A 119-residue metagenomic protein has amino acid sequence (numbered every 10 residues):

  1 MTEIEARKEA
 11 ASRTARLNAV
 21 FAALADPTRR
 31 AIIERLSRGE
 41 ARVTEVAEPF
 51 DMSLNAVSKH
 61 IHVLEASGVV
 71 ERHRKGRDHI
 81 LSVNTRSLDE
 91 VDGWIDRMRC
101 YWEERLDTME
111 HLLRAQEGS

Functional and structural regions predicted by a protein language model:
M1-R16, E34, D89-S119: Amphipathic alpha-helical dimerization/coiled-coil segments that flank or bridge DNA-binding/regulatory modules
T2, A15-N55, D78-D89, G93: N-terminal helix-turn-helix DNA-binding core of bacterial DNA-binding proteins
S53, E71-R72, M98: Short secondary-structure boundary/capping segments
I61-H62: Short, hydrophobic-biased segments on the C-terminal half of alpha helices that form "recognition helices"
E65-S82: Beta-hairpin "wing" of winged helix-turn-helix
